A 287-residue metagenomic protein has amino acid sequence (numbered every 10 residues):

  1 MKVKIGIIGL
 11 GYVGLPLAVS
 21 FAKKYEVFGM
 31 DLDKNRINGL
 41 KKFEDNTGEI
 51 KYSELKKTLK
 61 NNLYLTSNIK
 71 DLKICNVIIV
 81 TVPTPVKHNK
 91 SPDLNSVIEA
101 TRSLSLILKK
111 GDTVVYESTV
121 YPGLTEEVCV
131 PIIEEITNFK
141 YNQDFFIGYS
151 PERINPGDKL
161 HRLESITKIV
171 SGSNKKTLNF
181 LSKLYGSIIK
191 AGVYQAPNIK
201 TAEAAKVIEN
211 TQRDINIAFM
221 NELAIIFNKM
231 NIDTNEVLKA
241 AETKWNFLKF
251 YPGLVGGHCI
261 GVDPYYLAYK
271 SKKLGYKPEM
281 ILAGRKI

Functional and structural regions predicted by a protein language model:
M1-I287: Structural/interface elements that position substrates and couple domains in central-metabolism enzymes
